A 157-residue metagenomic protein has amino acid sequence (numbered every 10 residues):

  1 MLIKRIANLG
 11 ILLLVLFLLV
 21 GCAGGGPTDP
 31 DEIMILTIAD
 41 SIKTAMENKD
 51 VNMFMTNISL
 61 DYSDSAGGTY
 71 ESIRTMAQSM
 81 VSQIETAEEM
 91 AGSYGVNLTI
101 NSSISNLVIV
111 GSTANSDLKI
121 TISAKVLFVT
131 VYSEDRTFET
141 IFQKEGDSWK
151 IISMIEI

Functional and structural regions predicted by a protein language model:
M1-C22: Sec-dependent bacterial lipoprotein signal peptides
G21-N48, T56, A66, S72: Short, low-complexity N-terminal intrinsically disordered segments enriched in polar/charged residues
I35, G95-T99, I151: A broad structural signal for short, well-ordered beta-strand segments within beta-sheet-rich domains
M55-N115: Short solvent-exposed beta->alpha transition segments
N101, N106-I157: Exposed beta-sheet edge and beta->alpha loop/turn motif
